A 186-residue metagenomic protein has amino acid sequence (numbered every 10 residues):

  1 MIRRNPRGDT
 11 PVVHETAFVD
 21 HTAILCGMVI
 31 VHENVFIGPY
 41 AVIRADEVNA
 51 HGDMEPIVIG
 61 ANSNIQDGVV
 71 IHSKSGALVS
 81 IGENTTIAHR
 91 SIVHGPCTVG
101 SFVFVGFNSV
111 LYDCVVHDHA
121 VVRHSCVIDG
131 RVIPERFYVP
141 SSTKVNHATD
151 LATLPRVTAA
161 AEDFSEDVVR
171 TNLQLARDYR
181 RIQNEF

Functional and structural regions predicted by a protein language model:
M1-Y40: N-terminal segments that cap or nucleate solenoid repeat domains
I2-V12, Y40, R44-D46, A50-V58 (+5 more regions): Glycine-rich hexapeptide-repeat left-handed beta-helix
S63: Conserved donor-binding/catalytic core segment of Leloir-type glycosyltransferases
